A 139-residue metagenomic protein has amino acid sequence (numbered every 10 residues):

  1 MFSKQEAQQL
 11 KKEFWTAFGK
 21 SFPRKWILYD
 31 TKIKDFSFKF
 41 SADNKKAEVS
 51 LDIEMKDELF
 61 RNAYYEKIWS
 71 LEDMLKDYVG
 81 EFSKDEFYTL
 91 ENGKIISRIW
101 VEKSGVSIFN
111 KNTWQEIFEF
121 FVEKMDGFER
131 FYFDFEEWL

Functional and structural regions predicted by a protein language model:
M1-L139: Charged, terminal alpha-helix-loop-beta segments that serve as non-catalytic nucleic-acid engagement and/or assembly
